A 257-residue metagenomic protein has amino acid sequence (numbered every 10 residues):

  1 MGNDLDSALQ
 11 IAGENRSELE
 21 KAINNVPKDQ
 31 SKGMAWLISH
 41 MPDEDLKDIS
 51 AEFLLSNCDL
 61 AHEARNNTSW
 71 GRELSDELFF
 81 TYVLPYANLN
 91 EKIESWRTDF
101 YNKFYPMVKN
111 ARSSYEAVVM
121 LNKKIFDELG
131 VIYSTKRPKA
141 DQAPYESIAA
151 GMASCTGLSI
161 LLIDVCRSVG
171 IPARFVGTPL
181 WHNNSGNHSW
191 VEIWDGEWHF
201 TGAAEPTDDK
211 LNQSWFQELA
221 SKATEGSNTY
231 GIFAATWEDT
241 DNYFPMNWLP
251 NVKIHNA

Functional and structural regions predicted by a protein language model:
M1-D4: N-terminal low-complexity, Pro/Thr/Ser-rich intrinsically disordered segments that act as propeptides or flexible
D6-Q10, E14-A22, K28-E63, E205-A257: Catalytic domains of carbohydrate-active enzymes that cleave complex glycans
S17-K21, P27-A150, G186, T240-D241: Secondary-structure boundary elements
P106-M107, A111-S113, A117-V119, K123-K124 (+3 more regions): Hydrophobic/aromatic-rich core segments of domains that either
